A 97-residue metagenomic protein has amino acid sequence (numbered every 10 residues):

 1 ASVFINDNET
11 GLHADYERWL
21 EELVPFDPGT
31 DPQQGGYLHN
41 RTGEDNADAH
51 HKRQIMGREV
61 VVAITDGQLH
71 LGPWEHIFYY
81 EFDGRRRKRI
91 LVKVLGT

Functional and structural regions predicted by a protein language model:
A1-T97: Active-site histidine-anchored catalytic micro-motif
